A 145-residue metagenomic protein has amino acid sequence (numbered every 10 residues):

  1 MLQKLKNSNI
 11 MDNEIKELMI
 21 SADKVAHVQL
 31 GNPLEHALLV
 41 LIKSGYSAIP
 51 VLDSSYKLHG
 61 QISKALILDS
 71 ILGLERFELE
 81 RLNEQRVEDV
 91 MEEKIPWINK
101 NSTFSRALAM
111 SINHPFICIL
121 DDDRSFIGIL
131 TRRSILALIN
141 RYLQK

Functional and structural regions predicted by a protein language model:
M1-K145: Tandem CBS (Cystathionine beta-synthase) repeat/Bateman regulatory domains
